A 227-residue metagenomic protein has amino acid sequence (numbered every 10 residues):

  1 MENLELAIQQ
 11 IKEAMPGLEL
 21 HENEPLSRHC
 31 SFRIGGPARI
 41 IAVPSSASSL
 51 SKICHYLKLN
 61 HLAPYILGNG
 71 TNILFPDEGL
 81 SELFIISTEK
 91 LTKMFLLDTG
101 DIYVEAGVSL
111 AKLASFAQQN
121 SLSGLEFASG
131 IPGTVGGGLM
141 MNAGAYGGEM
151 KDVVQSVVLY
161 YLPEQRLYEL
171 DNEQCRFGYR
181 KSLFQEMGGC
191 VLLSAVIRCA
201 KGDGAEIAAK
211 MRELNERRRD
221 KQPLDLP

Functional and structural regions predicted by a protein language model:
E2-V135: Anion-binding (especially nucleotide phosphate/pyrophosphate-binding) glycine-rich loop and adjoining beta-alpha core
H21-E22, R28, I73, Y160 (+1 more regions): Phosphate/pyrophosphate- and phosphate-bearing ligand-binding catalytic cores of soluble enzymes
G35-G36, A42-A47, L74-T92, M140-D171 (+1 more regions): Structural signature of FAD isoalloxazine-binding scaffolds in flavoprotein oxidoreductases
N72-I73, A114-A117, L125-S129, N142-E149 (+3 more regions): A generic local secondary-structure boundary/capping motif
D101, V108-L110, G130-P132, G136 (+6 more regions): Short acidic/polar capping segments at secondary-structure boundaries
L110, A114, A128, P132 (+5 more regions): Hydrophobic, well-ordered secondary-structure segments
S123, V153, E173-C175: Short beta-strand or tight-loop elements that sit immediately N-terminal to catalytic metal-binding acidic residues
